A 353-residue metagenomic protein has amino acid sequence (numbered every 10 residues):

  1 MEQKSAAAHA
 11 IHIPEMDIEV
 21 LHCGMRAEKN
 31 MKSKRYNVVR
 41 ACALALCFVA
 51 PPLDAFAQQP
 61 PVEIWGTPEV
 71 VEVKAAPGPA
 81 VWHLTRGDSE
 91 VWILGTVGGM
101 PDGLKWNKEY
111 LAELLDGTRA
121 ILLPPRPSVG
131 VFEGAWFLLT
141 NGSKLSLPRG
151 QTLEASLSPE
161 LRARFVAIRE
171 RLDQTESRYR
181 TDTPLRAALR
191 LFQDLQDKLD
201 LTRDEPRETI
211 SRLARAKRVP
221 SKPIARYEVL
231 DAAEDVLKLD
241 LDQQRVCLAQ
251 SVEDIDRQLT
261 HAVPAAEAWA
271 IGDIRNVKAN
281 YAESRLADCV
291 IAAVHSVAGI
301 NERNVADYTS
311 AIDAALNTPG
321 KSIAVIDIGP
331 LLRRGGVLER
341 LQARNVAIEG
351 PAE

Functional and structural regions predicted by a protein language model:
M1-S5: Short linear segments in intrinsically disordered or otherwise low-structure-confidence regions
A10-I13: Short hydrophobic alpha-helical segments enriched in small aliphatic residues
E15, E19-N30: Short, Lys/Arg-enriched N-terminal segments with co-localized hydrophobic residues within the first ~10-30 amino acids
K32-C42: Bacterial N-terminal signal peptides that target proteins for export
A41-P51: Bacterial N-terminal signal peptides
A55-A57: Boundary at the C-terminal end of the N-terminal hydrophobic targeting segment
P60-V73, G78-G299: Structured, acidic catalytic/metal-binding patches in enzyme active sites
V290-E353: A cross-kingdom marker for long, charged
